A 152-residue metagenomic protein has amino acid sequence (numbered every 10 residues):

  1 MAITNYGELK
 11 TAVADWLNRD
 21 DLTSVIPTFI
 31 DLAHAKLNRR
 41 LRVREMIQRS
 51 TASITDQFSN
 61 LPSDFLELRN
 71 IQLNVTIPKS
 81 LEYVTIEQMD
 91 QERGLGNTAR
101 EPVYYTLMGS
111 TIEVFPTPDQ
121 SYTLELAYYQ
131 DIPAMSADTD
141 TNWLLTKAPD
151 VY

Functional and structural regions predicted by a protein language model:
M1-Y152: Glycine-enriched, solvent-exposed interface loops adjoining structured elements
